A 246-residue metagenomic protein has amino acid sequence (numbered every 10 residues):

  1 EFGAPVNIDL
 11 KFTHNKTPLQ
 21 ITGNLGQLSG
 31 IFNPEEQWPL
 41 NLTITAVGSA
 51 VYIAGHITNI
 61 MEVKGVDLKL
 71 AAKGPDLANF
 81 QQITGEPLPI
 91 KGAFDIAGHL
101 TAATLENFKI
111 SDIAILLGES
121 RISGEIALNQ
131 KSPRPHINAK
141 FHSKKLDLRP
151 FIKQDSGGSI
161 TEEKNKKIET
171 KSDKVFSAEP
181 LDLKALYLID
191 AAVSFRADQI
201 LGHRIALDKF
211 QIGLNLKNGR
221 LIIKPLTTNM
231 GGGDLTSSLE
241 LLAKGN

Functional and structural regions predicted by a protein language model:
E1-A97, T101-K109, G118-K224, N229-N246: Membrane-proximal interfacial segments on either side of biological membranes
I113: Gly/lys/ser-thr-rich phosphate-binding loops in alpha/beta enzymes that coordinate phosphoanhydride or phosphate groups
